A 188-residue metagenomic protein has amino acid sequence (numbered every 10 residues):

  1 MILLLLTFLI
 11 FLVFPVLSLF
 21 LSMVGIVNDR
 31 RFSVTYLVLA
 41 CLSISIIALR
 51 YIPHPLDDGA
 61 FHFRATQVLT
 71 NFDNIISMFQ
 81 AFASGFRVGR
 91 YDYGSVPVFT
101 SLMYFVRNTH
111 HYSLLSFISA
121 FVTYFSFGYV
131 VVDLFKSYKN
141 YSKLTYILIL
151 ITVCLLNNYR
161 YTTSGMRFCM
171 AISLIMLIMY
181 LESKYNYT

Functional and structural regions predicted by a protein language model:
M1-I46, A81-T188: Hydrophobic transmembrane helix bundles of membrane-integrated enzymes that assemble and modify cell-envelope
F32-L42, I46-A83: Extracytoplasmic loop-helix module adjacent to an early transmembrane segment
